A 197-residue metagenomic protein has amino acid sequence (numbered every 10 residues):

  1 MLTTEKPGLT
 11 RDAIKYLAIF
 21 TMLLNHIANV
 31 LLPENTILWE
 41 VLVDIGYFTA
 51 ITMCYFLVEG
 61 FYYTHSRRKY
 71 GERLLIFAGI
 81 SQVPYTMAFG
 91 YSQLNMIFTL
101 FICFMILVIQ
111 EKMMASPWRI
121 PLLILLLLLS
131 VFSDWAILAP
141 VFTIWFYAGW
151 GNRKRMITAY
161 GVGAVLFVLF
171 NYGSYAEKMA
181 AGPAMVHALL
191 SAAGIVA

Functional and structural regions predicted by a protein language model:
M1-A197: Alpha-helical transmembrane segments and their immediate juxtamembrane cytosolic regions
